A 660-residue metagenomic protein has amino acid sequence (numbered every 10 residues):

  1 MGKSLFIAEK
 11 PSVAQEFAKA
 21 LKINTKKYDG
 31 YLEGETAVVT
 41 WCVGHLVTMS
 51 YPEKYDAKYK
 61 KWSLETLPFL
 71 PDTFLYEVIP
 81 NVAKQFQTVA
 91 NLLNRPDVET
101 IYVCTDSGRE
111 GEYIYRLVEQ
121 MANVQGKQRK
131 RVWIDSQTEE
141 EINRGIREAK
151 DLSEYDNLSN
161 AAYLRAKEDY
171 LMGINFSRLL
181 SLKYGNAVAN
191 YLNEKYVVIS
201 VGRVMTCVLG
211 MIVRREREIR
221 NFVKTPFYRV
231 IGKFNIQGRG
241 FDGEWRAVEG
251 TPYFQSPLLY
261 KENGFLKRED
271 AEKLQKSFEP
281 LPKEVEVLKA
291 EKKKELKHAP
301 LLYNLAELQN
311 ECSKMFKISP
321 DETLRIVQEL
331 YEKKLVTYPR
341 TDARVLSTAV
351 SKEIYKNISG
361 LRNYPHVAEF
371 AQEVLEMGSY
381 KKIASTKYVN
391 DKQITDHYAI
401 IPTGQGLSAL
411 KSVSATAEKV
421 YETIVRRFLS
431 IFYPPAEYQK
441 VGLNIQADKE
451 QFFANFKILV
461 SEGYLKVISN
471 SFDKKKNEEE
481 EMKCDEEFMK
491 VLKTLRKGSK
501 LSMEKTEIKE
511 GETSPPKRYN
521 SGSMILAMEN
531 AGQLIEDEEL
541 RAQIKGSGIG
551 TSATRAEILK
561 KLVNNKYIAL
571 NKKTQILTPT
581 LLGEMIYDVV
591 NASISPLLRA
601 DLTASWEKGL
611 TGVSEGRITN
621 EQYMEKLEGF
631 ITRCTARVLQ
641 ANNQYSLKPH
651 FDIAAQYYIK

Functional and structural regions predicted by a protein language model:
M1-R178, F265, E504, P515: Intrinsically disordered, low-complexity regulatory segments
G2-L5, Y28, V82, L93 (+10 more regions): Basic, low-complexity terminal or inter-domain segments flanking catalytic cores
A14-K22, R116-L117, L209-I219, R426: Short active-site loop/helix that positions an aromatic residue
K27-Y59, T206-L266, V367, I431-E487 (+1 more regions): Structured, non-catalytic alpha/beta "coupling" segments that mediate domain-domain communication and provide generic
F74, Q87, P96, Q137-F234 (+1 more regions): C-terminal or mid-to-C-terminal helical accessory/interaction module adjacent to the motor/catalytic core
D106, E311, M315-T323: A conserved hydrophobic secondary-structure block that centers on an alpha-helix together with its immediately flanking
P257-L301, Q309: Metal- or metallocofactor-binding catalytic centers and their adjacent structured scaffolds across diverse enzyme
